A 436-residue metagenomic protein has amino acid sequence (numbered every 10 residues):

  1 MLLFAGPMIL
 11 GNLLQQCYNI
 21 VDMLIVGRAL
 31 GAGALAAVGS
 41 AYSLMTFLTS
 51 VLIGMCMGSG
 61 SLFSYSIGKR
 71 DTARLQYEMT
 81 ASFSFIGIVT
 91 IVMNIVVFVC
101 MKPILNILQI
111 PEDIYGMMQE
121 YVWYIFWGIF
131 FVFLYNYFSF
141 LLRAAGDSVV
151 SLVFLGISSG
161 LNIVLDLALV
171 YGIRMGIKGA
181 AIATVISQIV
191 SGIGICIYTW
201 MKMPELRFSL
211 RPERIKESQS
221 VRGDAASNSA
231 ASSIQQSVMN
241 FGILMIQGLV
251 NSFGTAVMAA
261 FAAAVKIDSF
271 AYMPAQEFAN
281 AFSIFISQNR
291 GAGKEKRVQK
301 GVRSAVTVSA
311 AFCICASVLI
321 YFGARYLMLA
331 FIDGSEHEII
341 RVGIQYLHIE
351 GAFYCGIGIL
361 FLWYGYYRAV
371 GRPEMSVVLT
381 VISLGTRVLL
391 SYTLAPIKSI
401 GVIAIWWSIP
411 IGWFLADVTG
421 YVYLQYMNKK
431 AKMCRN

Functional and structural regions predicted by a protein language model:
M1-A5, F63-G128, R174-A230, I286-F353 (+1 more regions): Short alpha-helical transmembrane segments in multi-pass integral membrane proteins
A5, I9, L13, C17 (+22 more regions): Generic alpha-helical transmembrane segments of integral inner-membrane proteins, especially permease/transport modules
M8-S61, I125-V132, G194, G223-N289 (+5 more regions): Transmembrane helix-bundle signature of multi-pass secondary active exporters and lipid flippases
C17-I20, A29-A32, S66-K69, A144-A145 (+5 more regions): Helix-loop interface residues and adjacent transmembrane-helix termini in multi-pass membrane transporters, primarily
L35-I95, V132-S151, A260-A324, I357-L379: Small-residue-rich hydrophobic transmembrane alpha-helices
C56, I125-R143, S151-S159, A180-I195 (+4 more regions): Short runs within selected transmembrane alpha-helices of multi-pass transporters and secretion channels
